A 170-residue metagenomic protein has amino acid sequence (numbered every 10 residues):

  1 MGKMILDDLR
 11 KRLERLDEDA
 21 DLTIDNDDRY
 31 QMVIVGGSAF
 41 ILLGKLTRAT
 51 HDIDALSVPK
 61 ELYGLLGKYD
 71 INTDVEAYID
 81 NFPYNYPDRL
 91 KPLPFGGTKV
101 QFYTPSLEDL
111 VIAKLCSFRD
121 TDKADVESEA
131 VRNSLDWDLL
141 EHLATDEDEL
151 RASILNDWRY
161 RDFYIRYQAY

Functional and structural regions predicted by a protein language model:
M1-Y170: Compositionally biased terminal segments of proteins
